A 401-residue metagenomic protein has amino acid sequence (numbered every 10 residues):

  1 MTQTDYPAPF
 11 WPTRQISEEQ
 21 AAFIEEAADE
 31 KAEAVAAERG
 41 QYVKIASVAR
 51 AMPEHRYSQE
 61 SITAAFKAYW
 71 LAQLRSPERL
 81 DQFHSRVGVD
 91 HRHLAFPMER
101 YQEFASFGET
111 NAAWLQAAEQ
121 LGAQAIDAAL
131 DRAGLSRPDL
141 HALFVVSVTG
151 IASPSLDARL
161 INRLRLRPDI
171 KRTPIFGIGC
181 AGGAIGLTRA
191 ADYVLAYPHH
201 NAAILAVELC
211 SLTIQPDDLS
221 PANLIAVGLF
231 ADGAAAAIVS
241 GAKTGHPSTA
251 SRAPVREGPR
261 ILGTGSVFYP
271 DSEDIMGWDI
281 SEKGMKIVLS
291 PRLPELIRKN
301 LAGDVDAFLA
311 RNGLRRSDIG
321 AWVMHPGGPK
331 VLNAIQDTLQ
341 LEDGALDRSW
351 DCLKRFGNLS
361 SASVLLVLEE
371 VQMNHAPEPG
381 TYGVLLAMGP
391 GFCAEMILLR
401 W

Functional and structural regions predicted by a protein language model:
Q3-Q116, C210, P216-K299, G303-A307 (+2 more regions): Condensing-enzyme catalytic core mediating Claisen C-C bond formation in acyl metabolism
Q3-S17, I24-R39, A123, V148-G150 (+6 more regions): Claisen-condensing/thiolase-fold acyl-transfer catalytic domains that form or cleave C-C bonds in fatty acid
R39-Y42, R137-H141, P168-K171, Y197-A202 (+6 more regions): Short coil/turn connectors at secondary-structure junctions
D81-L166, R172, G177, R316-L332: Conserved beta-ketoacyl condensing-enzyme motif
S85, A117-A133, L156, A234 (+2 more regions): Short, well-ordered amphipathic alpha-helical segments that serve as non-catalytic structural scaffolds within diverse
D131-R137, Y193-N201, S240-V255: Secondary-structure boundary elements
A152-L166, L205-P216, E273-W278, L332-L346: Acidic-glycine-rich active-site phosphate/pyrophosphate-binding loop
